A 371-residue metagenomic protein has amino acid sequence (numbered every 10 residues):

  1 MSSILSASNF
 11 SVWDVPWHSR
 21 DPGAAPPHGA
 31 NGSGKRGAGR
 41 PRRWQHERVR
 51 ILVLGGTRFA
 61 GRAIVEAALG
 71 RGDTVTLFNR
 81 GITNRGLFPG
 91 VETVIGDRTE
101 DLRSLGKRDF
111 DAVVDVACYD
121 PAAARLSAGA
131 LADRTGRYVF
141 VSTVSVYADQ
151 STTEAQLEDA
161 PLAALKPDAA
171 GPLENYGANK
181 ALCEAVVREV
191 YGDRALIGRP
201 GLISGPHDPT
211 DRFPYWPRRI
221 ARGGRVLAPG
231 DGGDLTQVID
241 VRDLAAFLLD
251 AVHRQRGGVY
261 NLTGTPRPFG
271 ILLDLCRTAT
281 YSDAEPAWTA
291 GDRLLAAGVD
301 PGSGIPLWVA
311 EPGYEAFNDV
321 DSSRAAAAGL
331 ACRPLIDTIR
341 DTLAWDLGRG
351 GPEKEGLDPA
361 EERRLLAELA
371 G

Functional and structural regions predicted by a protein language model:
S2-W13, W17-R20, S33: Low-acidity, Ser/Thr- and Arg-rich intrinsically disordered low-complexity segments
H18-R43: Compositionally biased, low-complexity flexible segments
I51-R71: N-terminal Rossmann NAD(P)H-binding glycine-rich loop of SDR-like oxidoreductase domains
T57, R62, L77, I82-G136 (+2 more regions): NAD(P)H-binding glycine-rich loop region in Rossmannoid oxidoreductase-like domains and their noncatalytic homologs
L126-A181, E189-V190, L196: Conserved Rossmann-fold NAD(P)-dependent oxidoreductase catalytic core, especially the SDR/UDP-sugar
C183-H207: Conserved beta-loop-beta element that borders a ligand/cofactor-binding pocket
D211-W216, P229-R254, G258, D337: Substrate-positioning beta->alpha
F247-G313, D321-S323, R340-L343, G350-G371: Mid/C-terminal beta-alpha module of Rossmann-like enzyme folds, strongest in SDR-family dehydrogenases/epimerases
